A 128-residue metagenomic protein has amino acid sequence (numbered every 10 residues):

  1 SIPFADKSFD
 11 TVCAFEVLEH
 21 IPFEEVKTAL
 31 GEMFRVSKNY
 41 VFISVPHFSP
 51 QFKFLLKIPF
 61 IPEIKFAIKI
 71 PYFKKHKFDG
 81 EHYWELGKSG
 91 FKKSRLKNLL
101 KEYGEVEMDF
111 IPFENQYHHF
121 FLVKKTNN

Functional and structural regions predicted by a protein language model:
S1-D6: Short conserved loop adjoining the S-adenosyl-L-methionine
F9-D10, K38: Local beta-strand N-terminus motif with an aromatic residue
C13: A conserved beta-strand element that flanks and buttresses the S-adenosyl-L-methionine
E16-E19: Catalytic acidic motif of RecA-like/P-loop NTPases
P22-N127: S-adenosyl-L-methionine-dependent methyltransferase catalytic module, highlighting the catalytic core
